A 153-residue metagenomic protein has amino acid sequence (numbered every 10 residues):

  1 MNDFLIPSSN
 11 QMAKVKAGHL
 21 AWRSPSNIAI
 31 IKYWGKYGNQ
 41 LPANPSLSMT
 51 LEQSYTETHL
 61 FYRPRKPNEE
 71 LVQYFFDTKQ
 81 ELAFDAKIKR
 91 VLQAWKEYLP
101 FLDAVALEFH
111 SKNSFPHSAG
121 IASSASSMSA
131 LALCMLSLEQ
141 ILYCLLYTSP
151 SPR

Functional and structural regions predicted by a protein language model:
M1-A119, L133-Y143: ATP-binding N-lobe of GHMP and related small-molecule kinases
M128-L131: C-terminal or internal capping secondary-structure element at the end of a domain, subdomain, or sheet
Y147-R153: Conserved small/polar residues in nucleotide/adenosyl-binding loops
